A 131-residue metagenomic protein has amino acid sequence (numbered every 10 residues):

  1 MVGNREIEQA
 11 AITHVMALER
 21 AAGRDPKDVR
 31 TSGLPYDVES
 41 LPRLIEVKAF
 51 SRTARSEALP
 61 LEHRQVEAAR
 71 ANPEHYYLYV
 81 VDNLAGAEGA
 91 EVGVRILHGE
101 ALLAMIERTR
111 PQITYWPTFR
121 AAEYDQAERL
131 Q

Functional and structural regions predicted by a protein language model:
M1-K27: Acidic-basic catalytic patches of nuclease active cores, encompassing PD-(D/E)XK and other metal-cofactor nuclease
I12, E19, A49-F50, S56 (+4 more regions): A broad "ordered helical/assembly scaffold" signature
E19, V38-S51: Conserved catalytic cores of phosphodiester-cleaving nucleases, focusing on short active-site segments
A22, V47-R95, G99-A101: Catalytic cores of nucleic-acid endonucleases
V29-L41: Beta-rich nucleic-acid/ligand-interaction surfaces
Y77, V81-Q131: Domain-level recognition of nuclease-like catalytic cores that cleave nucleotide substrates
